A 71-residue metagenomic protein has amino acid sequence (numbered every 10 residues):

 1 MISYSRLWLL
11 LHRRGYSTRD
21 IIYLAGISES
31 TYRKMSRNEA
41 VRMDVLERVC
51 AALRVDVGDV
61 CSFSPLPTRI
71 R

Functional and structural regions predicted by a protein language model:
M1-D20: A short, Lys/Arg-rich alpha-helix, primarily the initiator
L7, I21, Y32-R33, V60: Conserved hydrophobic/aromatic packing and binding residues within compact polymer-binding modules
L9-L10, R14, K34, S62-R71: Short, charged recognition helix plus adjacent turn of helix-turn-helix-like nucleic-acid-binding domains
H12, Y23, A51: Alpha-helical residues within the helix-turn-helix
I27-V41: Recognition helix of helix-turn-helix/homeodomain-like DNA-binding domains that insert into the DNA major groove
N38-A51, P67: Short, basic-rich loop-to-helix N-cap that marks the start of a DNA-contacting helix
